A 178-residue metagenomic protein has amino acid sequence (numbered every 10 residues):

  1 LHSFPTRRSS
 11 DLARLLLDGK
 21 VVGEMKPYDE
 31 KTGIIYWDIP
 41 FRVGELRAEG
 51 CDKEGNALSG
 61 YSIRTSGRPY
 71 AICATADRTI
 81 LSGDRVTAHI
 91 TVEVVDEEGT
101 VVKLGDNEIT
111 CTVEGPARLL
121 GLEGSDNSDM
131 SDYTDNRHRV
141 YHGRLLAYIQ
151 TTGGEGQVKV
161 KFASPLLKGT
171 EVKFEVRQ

Functional and structural regions predicted by a protein language model:
H2-S9: Short, small-residue-biased leader/transition segments that mark boundaries at the very start of proteins
S10-S59, A76, V95-E98: Long hydrophobic segments that form regular secondary structure
M25, P69-C73, C111-S128: Short aromatic-acidic-glycine turn motif
Y36-F41, T134-G153: Short, hydrophobic beta-strand segments
R42-L46, A88, G154-V158: Exposed beta-strand face motif in extracellular beta-rich ectodomains
E49, V86-K103, I109, K159-F162: Beta-strand-rich structural segments
C51-K53, A163-L167: Beta-strand-rich extracellular modules
G55-G67, K168-R177: Edge beta-strands of extracellular beta-sandwich domains
